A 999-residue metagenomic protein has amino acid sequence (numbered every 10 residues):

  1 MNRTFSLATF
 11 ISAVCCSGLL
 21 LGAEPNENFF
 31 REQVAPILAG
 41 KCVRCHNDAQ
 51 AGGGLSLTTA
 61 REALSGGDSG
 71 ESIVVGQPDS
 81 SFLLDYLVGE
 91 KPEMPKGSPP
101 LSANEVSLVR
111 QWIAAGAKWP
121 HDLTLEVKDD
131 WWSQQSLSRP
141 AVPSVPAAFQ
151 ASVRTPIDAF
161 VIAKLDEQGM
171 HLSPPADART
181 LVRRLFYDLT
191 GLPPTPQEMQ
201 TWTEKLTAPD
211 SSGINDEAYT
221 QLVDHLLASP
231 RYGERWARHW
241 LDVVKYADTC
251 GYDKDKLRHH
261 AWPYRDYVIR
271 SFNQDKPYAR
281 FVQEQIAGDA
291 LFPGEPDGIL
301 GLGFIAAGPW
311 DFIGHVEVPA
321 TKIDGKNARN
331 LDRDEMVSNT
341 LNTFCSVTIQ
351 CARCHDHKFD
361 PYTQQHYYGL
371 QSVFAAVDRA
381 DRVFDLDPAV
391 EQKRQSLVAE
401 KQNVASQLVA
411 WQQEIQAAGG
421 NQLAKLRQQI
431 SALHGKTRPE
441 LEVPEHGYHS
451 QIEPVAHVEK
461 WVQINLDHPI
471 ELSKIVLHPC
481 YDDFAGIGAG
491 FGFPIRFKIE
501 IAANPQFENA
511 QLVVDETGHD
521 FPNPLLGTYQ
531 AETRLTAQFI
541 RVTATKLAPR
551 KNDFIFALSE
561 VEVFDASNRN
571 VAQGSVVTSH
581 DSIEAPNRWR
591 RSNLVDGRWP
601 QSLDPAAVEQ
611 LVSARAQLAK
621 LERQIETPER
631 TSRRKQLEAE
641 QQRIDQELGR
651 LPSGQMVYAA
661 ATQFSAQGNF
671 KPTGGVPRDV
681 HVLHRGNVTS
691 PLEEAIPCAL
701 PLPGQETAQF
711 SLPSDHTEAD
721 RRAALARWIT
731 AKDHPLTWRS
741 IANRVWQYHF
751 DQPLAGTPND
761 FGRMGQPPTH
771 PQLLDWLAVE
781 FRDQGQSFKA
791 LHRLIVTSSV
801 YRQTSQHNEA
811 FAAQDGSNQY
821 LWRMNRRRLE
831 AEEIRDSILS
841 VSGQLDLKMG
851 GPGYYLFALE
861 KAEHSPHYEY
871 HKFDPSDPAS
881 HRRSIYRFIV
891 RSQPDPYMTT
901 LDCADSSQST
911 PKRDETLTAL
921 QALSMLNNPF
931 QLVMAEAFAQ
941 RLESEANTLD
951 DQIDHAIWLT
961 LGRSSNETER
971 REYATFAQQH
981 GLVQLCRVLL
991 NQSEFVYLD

Functional and structural regions predicted by a protein language model:
A8-L19: Bacterial N-terminal signal peptides
G22-R110, A114, K118-A163, R179-R184 (+6 more regions): Solvent-exposed helix-loop boundary motif
N47-Q50, G54-L57, P95-G97, V106 (+25 more regions): Short, solvent-exposed loop/turn and secondary-structure capping segments
P95, Y252, Q274, G308-H446 (+3 more regions): Active-site histidine-acidic residue metal-binding/catalytic motifs, centered on HxH/HExxH-like signatures
F149-R184, D188-R231, Y246-P293, V404-S406 (+9 more regions): Primarily short, surface-exposed interaction patches in extracytoplasmic proteins
N215-Q364, L370-Q371, E647, Q786: Extended surface/linker regions that mediate inter-domain or inter-protein docking in multi-component redox
V268-F272, L341, L525-F539, E780-R782: Short, surface-exposed tryptophan/glycine-enriched loops that mediate extracellular molecular recognition
V443-N509, N523-Q624, R643, A719-A723: Aromatic, loop-rich ligand-recognition surfaces of beta-strand-rich domains
